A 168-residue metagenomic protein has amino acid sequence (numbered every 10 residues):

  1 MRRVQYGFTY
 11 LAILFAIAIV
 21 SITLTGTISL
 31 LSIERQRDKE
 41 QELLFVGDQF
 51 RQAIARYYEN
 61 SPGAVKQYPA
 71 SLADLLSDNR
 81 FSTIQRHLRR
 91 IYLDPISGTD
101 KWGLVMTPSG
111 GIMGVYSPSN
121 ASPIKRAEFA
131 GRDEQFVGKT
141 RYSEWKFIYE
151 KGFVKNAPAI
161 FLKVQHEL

Functional and structural regions predicted by a protein language model:
M1, T23-S29, R86-I96: Short, charged, low-hydrophobicity "junction" segments
M1-A18: Glycine-centered recognition micro-motifs in short, flexible terminal segments and loops
I13, I17-R37: C-terminal juxtamembrane segment of a hydrophobic transmembrane alpha-helix
L31-D38, I54, Y58-P62: Short amphipathic alpha-helical interaction patches enriched in hydrophobic/aromatic residues with interspersed Lys/Arg
Q36-G47, A64-V65: Membrane-proximal amphipathic alpha-helices that sit immediately adjacent to an N-terminal transmembrane/signal-anchor
G47-F50, I54: Amphipathic, non-membrane alpha-helical segments that mediate helix-helix packing for oligomeric assemblies
A55-L168: Low-complexity, acidic interaction segments enriched in glycine
